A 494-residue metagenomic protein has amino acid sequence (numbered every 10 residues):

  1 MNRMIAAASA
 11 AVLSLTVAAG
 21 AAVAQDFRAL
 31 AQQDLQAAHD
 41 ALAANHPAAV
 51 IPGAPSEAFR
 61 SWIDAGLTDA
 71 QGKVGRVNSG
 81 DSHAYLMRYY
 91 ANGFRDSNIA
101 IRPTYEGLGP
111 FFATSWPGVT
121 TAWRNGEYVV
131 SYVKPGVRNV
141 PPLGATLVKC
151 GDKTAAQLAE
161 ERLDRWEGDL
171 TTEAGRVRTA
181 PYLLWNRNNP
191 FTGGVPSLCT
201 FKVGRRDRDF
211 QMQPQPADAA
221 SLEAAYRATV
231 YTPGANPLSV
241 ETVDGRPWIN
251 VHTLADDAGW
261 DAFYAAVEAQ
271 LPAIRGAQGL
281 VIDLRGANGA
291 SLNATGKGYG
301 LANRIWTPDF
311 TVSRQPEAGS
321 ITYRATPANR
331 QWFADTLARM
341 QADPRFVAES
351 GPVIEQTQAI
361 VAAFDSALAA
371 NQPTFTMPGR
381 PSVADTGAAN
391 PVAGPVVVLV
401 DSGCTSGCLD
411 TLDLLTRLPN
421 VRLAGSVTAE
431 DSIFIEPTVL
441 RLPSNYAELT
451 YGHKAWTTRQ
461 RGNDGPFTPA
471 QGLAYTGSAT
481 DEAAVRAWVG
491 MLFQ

Functional and structural regions predicted by a protein language model:
M1, G20-D26: Basic/polar N-terminal segments that are highly enriched at the extreme N-terminus, encompassing both cleavable
M1-S9: Bacterial N-terminal signal peptides that target proteins for export
R3, T104-E106, Q471: Juxtamembrane/interface motifs at transmembrane-helix termini
S9-A18: Bacterial N-terminal signal peptides
A19-G20, A455: N-terminal low-complexity, intrinsically disordered patches enriched in charged
A24-D335, P395-V397, V427, S432 (+3 more regions): Flexible, low-complexity junctional segments that flank or bridge functional domains
L292-A483, W488-M491: Conserved acidic, small-residue-rich alpha-beta core segments centered on
